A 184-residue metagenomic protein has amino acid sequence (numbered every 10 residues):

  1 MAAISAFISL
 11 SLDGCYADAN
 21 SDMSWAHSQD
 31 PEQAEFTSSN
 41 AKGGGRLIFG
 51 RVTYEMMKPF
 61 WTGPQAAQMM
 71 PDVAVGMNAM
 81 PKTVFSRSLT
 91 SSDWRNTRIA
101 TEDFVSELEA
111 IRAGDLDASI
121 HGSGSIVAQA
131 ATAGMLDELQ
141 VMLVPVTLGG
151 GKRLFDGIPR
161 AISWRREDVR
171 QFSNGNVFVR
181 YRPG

Functional and structural regions predicted by a protein language model:
A2-M135, P145-G184: Portal/gating segments that form or line small-molecule/metal binding sites
M142: Non-cysteine beta-strand/loop elements that form the S-adenosyl-L-methionine
